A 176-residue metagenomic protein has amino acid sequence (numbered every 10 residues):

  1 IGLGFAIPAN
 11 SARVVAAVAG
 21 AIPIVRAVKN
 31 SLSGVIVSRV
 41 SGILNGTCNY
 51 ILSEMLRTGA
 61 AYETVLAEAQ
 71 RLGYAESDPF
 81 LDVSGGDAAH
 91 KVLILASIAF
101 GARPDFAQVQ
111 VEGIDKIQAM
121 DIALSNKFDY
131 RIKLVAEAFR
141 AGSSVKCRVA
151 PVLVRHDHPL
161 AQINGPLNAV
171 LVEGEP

Functional and structural regions predicted by a protein language model:
I1-V14: Beta-strand-loop-alpha-helix segment that lines the small-molecule cofactor/substrate pocket of alpha/beta enzymes
F5-P8, T47, A89: Generic N-terminal leader/processing signal
R13-A75, D82-D87: Rossmann-like NAD(P)H-binding beta-loop-alpha module
V65-Q162, P166-A169: Substrate-binding/catalytic subdomain of NAD(P)-dependent oxidoreductase enzymes
L171-P176: An anion-binding loop in the catalytic cleft
